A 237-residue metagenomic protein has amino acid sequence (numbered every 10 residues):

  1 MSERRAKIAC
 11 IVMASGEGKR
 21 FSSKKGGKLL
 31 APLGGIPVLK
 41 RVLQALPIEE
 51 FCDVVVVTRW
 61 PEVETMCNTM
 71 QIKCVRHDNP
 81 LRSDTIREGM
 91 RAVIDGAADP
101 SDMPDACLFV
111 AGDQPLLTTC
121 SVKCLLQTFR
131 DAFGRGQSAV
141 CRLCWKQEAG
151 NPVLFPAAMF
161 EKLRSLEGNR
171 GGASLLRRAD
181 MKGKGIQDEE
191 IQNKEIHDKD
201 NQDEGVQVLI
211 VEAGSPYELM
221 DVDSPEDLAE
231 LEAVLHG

Functional and structural regions predicted by a protein language model:
M1-S23: N-terminal nucleotide-binding beta1-loop-alpha1 segment
S2-A6, C10, E161, S165-G237: Conserved alpha/beta core of the MobA/IspD/sugar-nucleotide pyrophosphorylase nucleotidyltransferase superfamily
S2-R4, K40-A106: Conserved N-terminal catalytic core of the sugar/cofactor nucleotidyltransferase
A14, T58-R59, A111: Short beta-strand/turn micro-motifs composed of small residues that flank or help shape donor/cofactor-binding pockets
K25-P32, Q71-V75: Short glycine-enriched, charge-decorated loop/helix-capping segments at active-site entrances that position
K28-V42: Short catalytic helix/loop segments, enriched in acidic residues and glycine and frequently bearing histidine
P32, L116, L154, D221-V222: Short aromatic/basic micro-patch
N79-R164: Conserved beta-loop-beta/alpha segment of the NTase-like Rossmann-fold superfamily that binds/positions NTPs
